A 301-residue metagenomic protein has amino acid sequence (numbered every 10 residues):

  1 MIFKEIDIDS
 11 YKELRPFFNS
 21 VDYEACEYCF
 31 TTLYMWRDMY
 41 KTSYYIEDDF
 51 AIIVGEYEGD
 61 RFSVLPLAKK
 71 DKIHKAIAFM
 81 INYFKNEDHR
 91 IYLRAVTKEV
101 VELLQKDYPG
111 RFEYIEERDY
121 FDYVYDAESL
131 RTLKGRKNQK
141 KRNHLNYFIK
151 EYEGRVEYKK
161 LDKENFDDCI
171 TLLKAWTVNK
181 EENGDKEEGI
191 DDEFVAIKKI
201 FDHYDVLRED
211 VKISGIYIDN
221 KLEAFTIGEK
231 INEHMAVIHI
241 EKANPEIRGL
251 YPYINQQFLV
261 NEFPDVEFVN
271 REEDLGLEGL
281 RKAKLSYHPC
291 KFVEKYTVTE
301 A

Functional and structural regions predicted by a protein language model:
M1-D38: Generic N-terminal amphipathic/basic segments
E27-E99, Y217-I247: Conserved donor-binding loop and adjoining core beta-sheet/short helix segment in diverse acyl/aminoacyl transferases
H89-D107, R118-F121: Short, glycine/charge-rich beta-strand/loop segments that flank catalytic centers and engage negatively charged groups
V100-Y114, N143, G276-F292: Conserved active-site alpha-helix within GNAT-family acetyltransferase domains
P109-E188: Acyltransferase donor/substrate-recognition loop-hinge adjacent to the catalytic core
I115-Y123, C290-A301: Conserved catalytic-core motifs of GNAT/GCN5-like acyltransferases
E164-K221: Short, conserved active-site entrance elements at the starts or edges of catalytic domains
D210-T299: Aromatic (often tryptophan-rich) hydrophobic motifs at membrane interfaces
